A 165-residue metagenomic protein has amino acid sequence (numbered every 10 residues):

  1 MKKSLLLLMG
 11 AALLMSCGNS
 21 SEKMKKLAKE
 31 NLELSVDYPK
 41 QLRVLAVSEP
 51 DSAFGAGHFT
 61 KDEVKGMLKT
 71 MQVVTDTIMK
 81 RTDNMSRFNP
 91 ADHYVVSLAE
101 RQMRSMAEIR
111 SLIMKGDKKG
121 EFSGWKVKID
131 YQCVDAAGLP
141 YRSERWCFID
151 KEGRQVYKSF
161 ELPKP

Functional and structural regions predicted by a protein language model:
M1-M15: Sec-dependent bacterial lipoprotein signal peptides
C17-P165: Cystatin/cathelin-like cysteine-protease inhibitor module
